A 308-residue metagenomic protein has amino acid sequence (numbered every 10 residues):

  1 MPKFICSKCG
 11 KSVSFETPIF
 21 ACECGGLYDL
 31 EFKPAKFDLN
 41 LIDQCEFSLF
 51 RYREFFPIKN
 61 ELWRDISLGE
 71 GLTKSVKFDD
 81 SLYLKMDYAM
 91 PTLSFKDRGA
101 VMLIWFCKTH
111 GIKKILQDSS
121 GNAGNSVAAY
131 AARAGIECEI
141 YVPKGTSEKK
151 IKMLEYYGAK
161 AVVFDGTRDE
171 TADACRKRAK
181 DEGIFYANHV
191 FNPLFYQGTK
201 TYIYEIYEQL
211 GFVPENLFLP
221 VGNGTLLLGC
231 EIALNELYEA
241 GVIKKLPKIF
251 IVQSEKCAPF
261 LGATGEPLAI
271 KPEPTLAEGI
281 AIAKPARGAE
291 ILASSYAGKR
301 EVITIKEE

Functional and structural regions predicted by a protein language model:
M1-E308: PLP-dependent amino-acid enzyme catalytic core
